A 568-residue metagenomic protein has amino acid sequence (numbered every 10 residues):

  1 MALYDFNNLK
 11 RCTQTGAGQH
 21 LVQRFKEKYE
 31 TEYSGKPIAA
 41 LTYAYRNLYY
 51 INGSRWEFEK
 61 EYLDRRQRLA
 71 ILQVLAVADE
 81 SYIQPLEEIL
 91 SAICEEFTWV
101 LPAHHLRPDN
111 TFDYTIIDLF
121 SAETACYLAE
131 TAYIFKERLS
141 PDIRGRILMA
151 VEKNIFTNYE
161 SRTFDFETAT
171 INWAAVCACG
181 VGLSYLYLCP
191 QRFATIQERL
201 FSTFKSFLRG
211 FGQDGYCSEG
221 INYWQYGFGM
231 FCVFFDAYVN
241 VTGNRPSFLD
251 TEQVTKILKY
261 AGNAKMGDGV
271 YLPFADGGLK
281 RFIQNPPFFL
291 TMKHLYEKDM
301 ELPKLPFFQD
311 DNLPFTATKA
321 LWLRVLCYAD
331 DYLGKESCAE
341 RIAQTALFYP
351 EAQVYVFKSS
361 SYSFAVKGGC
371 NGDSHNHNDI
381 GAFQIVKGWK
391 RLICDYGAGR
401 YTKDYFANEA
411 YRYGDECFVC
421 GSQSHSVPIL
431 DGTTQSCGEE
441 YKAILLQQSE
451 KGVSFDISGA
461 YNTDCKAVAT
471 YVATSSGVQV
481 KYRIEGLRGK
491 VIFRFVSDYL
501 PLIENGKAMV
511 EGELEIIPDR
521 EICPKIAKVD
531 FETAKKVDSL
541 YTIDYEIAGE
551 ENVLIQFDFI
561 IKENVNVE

Functional and structural regions predicted by a protein language model:
M1-K28, E61-L63, A70-V77: Extreme N-terminal leader/anchor segments
Y29-L41, P85-H104, D142-F164, T195-G215 (+1 more regions): Long, well-ordered core segments of solenoidal/helical folds
N52-R66, P102-A122, E160-A175, G212-Y226 (+4 more regions): Solvent-exposed loop and edge beta-strand segments that line ligand/cofactor-binding and catalytic clefts
L63-A78, E88-A92, A122-I134: Non-membrane alpha-helical segments in proteins
A76-E87, T131-M149, Y185-F201, Y238-V254 (+1 more regions): Structural helix-adjacent loops and short alpha-helical linkers that scaffold large soluble proteins
R107, P306-Q309, D404-E568: CBM-like, beta-strand-rich accessory domains located in the C-terminal region of large, secreted polysaccharide-active
P108-N222, V233, C327-E340: Active-site lining segments of carbohydrate-active enzymes
F228, V233-L392, L540, A548-E550: Carbohydrate-active enzyme catalytic cores, enriched for enzymes that act on polyanionic acidic polysaccharides
